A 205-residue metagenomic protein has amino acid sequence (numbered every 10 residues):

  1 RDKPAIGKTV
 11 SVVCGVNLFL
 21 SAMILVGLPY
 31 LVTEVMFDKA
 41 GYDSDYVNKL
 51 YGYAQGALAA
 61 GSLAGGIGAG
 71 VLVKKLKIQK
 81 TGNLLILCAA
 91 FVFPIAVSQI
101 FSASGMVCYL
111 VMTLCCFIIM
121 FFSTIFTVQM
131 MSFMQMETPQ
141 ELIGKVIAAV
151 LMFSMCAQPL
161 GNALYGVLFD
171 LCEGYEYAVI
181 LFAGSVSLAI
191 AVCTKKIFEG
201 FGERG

Functional and structural regions predicted by a protein language model:
R1-V12: Juxtamembrane intracellular "pre-TM" segments in multi-pass secondary transporters
G15-V16: Mobile cap/lid helix-loop segments that border enzyme active or cofactor-binding sites and regulate substrate access
S21, V26, L31-G205: C-terminal transmembrane bundle of multi-pass solute transporters/carriers
